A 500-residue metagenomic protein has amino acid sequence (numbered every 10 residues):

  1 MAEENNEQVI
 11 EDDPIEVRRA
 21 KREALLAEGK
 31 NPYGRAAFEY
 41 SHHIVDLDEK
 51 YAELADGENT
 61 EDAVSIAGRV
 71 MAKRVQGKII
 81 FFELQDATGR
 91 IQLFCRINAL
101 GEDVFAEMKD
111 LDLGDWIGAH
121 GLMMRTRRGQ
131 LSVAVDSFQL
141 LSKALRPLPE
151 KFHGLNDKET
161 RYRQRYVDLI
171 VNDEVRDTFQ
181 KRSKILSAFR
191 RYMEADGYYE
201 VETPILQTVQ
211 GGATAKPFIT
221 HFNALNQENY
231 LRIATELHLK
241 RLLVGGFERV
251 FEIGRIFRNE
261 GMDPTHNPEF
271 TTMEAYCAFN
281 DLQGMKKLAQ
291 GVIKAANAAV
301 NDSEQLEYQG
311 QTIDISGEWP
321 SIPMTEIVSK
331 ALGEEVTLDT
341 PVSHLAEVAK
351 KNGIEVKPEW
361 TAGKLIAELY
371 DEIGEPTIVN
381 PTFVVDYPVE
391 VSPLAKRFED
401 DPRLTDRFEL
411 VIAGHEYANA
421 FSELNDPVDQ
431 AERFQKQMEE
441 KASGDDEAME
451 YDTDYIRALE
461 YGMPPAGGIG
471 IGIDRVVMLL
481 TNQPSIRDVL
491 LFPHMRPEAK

Functional and structural regions predicted by a protein language model:
M1-K500: Class II aminoacyl-tRNA synthetase catalytic cores and aaRS-like
